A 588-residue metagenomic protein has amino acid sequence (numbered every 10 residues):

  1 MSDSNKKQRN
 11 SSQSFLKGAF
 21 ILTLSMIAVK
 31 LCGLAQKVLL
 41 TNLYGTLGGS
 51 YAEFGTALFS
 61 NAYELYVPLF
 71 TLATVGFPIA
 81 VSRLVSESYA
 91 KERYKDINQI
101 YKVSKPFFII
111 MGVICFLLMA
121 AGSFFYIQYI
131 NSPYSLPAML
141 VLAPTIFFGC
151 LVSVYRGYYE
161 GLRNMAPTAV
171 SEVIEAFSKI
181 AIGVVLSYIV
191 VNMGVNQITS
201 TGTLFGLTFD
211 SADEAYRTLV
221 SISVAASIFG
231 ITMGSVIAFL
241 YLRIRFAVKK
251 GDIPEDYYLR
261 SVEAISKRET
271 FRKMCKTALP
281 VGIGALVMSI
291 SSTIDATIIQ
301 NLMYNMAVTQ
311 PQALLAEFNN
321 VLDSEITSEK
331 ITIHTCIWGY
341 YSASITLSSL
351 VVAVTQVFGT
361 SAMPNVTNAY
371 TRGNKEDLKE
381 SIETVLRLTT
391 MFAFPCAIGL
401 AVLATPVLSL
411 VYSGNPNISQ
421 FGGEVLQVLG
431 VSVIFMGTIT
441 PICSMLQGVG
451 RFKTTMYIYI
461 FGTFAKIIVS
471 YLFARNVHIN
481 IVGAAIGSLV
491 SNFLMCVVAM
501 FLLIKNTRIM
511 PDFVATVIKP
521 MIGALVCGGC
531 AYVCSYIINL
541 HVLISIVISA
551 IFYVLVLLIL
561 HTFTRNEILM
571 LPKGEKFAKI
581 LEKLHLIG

Functional and structural regions predicted by a protein language model:
M1-A35, K95, Q99, S261-V281 (+1 more regions): N-terminal membrane topogenesis motif
S2-S11, F15, T199-I228, R243-M288 (+2 more regions): Interhelical loop/hinge segments that connect adjacent transmembrane helices in multipass membrane
S2-S4, Y532-G588: Membrane-proximal transmembrane or re-entrant/amphipathic helices at the cytosolic face
T41-P68, L219-A225, E269-T277, Q300-S348 (+1 more regions): Interfacial/gating helices of multi-pass transporter permease domains
V75-A90, S344, T355-N374: Helix-loop junctions and terminal segments of transmembrane helices in multi-pass membrane transport/translocation
F124-L142, E383, L400-V433: Interfacial segments at transmembrane-helix termini and the short loops linking adjacent helices
C150-E172, V431-F461: Membrane-interface junctions at transmembrane-helix termini in multi-pass inner-membrane proteins
A166, F177-L240, I244, K453 (+3 more regions): Membrane-interface helix-loop junctions in multi-pass transport and translocation proteins
